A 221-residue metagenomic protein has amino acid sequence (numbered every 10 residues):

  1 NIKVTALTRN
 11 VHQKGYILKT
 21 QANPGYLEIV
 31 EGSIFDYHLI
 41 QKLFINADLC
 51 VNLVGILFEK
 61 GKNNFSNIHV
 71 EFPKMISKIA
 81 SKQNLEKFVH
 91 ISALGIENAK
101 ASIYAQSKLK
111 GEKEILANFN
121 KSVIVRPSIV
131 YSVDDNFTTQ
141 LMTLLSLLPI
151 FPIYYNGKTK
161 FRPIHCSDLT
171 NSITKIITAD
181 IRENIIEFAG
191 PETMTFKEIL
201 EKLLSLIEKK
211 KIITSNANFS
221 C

Functional and structural regions predicted by a protein language model:
N1-L7: N-terminal Rossmann NAD(P)H-binding glycine-rich loop of SDR-like oxidoreductase domains
L7, C50-V54, F88-L94, V125-P127: SDR active-site strand-loop-helix element
H12, Y16, Q21-K82, L94-N98: NAD(P)H-binding glycine-rich loop region in Rossmannoid oxidoreductase-like domains and their noncatalytic homologs
E59, L94-Q106, V130-D135: Conserved catalytic-site region of short-chain dehydrogenase/reductase
S66-P73, V89, K108, R162: Short alpha-helix in the Rossmann-fold core of NAD(P)-dependent oxidoreductases
S92, K113-D134, T139: Conserved beta-loop-beta element that borders a ligand/cofactor-binding pocket
N136-F137, Y155-T178, N184, F196-E198: Substrate-positioning beta->alpha
I176-C221: Mid/C-terminal beta-alpha module of Rossmann-like enzyme folds, strongest in SDR-family dehydrogenases/epimerases
